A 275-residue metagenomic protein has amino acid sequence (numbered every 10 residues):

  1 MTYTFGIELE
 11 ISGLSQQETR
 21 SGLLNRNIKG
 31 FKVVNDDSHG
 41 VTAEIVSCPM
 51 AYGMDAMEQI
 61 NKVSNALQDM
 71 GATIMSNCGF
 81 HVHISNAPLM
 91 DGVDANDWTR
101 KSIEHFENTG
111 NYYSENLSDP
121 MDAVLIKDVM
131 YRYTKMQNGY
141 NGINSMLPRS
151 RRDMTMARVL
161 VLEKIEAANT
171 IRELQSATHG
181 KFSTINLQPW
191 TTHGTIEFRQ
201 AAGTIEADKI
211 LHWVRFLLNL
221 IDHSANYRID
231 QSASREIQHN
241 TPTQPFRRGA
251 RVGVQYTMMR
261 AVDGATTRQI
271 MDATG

Functional and structural regions predicted by a protein language model:
M1-T73, A87-L89, V93-N240: C-terminal accessory/tail domains of diverse enzymes
M75-N77: Active-site histidine-anchored catalytic micro-motif
E206, G253-Y256: Basic amphipathic recognition helices
R215-L218, G253, R268: A generic structural signal for well-ordered alpha-helical surface patches
I237-V254: Short alpha-helical segments that sit at the start of domains
M259-V262: Short helix-capping/hinge SLiMs at alpha-helix to coil transitions
G264-T274: Short acidic, hydrophobic short linear motifs in intrinsically disordered regions
